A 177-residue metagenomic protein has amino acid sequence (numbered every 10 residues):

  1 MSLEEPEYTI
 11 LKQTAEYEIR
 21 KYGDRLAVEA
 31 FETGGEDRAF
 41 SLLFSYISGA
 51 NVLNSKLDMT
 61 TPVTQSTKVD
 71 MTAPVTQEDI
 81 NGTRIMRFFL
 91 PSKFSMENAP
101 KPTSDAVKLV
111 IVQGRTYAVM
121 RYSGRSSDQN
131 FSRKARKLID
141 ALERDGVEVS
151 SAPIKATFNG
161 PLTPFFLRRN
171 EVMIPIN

Functional and structural regions predicted by a protein language model:
M1-N177: A solvent-exposed interaction/effector surface
